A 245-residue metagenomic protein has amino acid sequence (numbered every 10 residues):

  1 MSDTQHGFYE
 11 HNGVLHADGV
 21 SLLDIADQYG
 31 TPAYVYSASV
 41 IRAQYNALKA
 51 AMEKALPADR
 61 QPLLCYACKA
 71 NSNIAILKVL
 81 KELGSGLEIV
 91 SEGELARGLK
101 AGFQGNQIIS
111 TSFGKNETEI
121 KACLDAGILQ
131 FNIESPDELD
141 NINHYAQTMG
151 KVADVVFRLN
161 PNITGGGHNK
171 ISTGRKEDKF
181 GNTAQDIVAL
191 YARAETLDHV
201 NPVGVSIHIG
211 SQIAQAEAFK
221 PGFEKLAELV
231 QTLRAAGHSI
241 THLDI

Functional and structural regions predicted by a protein language model:
M1-A153, A192, L197-P202, E217 (+1 more regions): A charged N-terminal "starter" segment
D3, P161-I245: Active-site loop/helix belt of alpha/beta enzymes
V20, F113, R158-N160, H208: Generic beta-structure capping elements
V152-T164: Glycine-rich, aromatic-flanked loop segments that form ligand/cofactor-binding clefts across common enzyme folds
